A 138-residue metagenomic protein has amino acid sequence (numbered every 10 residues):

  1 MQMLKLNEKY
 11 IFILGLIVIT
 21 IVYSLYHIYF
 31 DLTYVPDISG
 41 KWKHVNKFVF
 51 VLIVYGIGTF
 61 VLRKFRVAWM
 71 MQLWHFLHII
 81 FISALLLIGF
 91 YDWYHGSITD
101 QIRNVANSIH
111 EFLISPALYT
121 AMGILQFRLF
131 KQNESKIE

Functional and structural regions predicted by a protein language model:
Q2-N7, V61-W74, Q132-I137: Membrane-interface helix-boundary motifs at transmembrane edges
E8-Y23, H78, I82, G123-I124: Alpha-helical transmembrane segments
L16-D31, I88: Alpha-helical transmembrane segments of multi-pass membrane proteins
V35-H44, D100-L113: Non-cytosolic membrane-interface motifs at loop->transmembrane helix junctions
V35-L52, Q72-H78: Loop-to-helix transition at the N-terminal end of transmembrane alpha-helices
V49-G58, I114-R128: Hydrophobic cores of alpha-helical transmembrane segments in multi-pass inner/ER membrane proteins, independent
L77-D100: C-terminal halves and exits of single transmembrane alpha-helices
G89-F90, H95, M122-L129: Hydrophobic transmembrane alpha-helices of multi-pass, membrane-embedded glycosylation machinery
